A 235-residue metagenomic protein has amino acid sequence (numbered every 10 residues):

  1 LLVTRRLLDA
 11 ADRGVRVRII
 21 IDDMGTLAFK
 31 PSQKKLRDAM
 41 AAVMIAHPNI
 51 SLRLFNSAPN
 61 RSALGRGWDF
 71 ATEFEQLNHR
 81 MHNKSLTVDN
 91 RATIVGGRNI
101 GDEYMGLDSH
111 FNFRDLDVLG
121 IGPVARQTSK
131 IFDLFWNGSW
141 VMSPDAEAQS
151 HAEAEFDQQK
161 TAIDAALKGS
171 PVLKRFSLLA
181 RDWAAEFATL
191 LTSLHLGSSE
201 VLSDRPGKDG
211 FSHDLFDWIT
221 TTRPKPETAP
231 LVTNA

Functional and structural regions predicted by a protein language model:
L1-K84, V88-A235: Charged, low-complexity intrinsically disordered terminal segments
